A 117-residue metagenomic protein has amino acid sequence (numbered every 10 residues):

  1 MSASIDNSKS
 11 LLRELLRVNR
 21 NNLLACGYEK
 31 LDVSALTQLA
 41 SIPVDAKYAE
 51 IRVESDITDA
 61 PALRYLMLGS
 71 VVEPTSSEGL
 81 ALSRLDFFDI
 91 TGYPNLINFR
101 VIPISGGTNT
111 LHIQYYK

Functional and structural regions predicted by a protein language model:
M1-L24, Y115-K117: Short, intrinsically disordered N-terminal pre-domain segments
L24-D45, I57: Surface-exposed ligand/attachment interfaces on beta-rich extracellular proteins
C26-Y28, S77, L96, T108: Surface-exposed or flexible loop/turn and strand-edge residues in extracellular/cell-surface modules
S41-P43, V53-I57, V101-S105: Non-cytosolic beta-sheet module surface loops
A46-A49, G92-N109: Noncatalytic modules at the cell exterior or secretory-pathway interfaces, chiefly beta-strand-rich lectin/adhesion
E54-S76, H112-Q114: Short, surface-exposed beta-strand/strand-loop-strand elements in extracellular ectodomains
A81-L96: Beta-sandwich interaction modules
G107-K117: Exposed low-complexity, polar/acidic, P/S/T/G-rich flexible segments that act as propeptides, protease-susceptible
